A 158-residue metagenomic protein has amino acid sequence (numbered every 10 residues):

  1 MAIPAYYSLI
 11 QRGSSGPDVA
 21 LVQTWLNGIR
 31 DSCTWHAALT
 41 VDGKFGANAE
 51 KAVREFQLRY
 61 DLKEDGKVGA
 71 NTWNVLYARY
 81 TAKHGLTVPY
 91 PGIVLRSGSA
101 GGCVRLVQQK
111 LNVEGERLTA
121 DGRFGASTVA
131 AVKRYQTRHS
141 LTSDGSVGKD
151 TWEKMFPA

Functional and structural regions predicted by a protein language model:
M1-A158: Cell-envelope/ECM-targeting effectors and their regulatory/trafficking segments
